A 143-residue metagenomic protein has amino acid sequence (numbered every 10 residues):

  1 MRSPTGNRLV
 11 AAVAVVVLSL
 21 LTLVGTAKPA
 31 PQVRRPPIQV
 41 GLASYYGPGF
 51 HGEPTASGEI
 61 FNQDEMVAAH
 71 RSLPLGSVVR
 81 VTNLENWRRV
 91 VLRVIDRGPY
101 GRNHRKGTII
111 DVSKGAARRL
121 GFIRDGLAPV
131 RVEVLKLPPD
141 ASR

Functional and structural regions predicted by a protein language model:
R2-L9, A14-V16, L20-R143: Secreted/periplasmic proteins
